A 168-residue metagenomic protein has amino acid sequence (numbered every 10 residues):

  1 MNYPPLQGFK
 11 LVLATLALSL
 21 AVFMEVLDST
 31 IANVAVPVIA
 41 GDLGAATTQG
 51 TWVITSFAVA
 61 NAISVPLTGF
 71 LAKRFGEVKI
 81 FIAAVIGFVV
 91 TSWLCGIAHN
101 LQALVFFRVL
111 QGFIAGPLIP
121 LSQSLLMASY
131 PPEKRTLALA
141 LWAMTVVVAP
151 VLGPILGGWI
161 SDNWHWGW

Functional and structural regions predicted by a protein language model:
M1-W168: Transmembrane-helix bundle of Major Facilitator Superfamily
